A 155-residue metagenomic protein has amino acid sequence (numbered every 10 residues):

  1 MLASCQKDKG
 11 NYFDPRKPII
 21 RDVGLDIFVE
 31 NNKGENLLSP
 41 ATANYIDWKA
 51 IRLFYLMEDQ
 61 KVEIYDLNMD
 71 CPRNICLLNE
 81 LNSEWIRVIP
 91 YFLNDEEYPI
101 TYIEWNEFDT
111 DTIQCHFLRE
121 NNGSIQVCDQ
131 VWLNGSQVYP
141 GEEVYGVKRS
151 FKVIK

Functional and structural regions predicted by a protein language model:
L2-G24: Bacterial Sec-dependent N-terminal signal peptides
D8-F13, G34, L81-P90: Charged, amphipathic alpha-helical segments
F13, V29-N44: Short amphipathic, basic-aromatic surface patches that mediate peripheral association with negatively charged
R21-V23, E97-P99, D111: Residues at beta-strand starts and edge strands
G24-E35, L56-E58: Solvent-exposed, low-complexity, repeat-rich "mucin-like" stalks and linkers
N36, D59-E63, D109, Q137-V138: Short, solvent-exposed loop/turn motifs
T42-N106: Tryptophan-paired
D111-K155: Glycine-rich, aromatic-bearing surface loops/beta-hairpins
